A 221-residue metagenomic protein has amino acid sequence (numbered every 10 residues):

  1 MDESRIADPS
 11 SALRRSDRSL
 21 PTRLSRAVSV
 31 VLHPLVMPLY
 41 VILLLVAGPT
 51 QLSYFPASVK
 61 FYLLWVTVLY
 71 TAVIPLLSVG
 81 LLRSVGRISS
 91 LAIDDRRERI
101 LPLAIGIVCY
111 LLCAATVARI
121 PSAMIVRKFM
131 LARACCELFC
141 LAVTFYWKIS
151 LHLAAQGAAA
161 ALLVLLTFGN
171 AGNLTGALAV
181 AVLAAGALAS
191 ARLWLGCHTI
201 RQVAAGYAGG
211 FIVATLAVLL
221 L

Functional and structural regions predicted by a protein language model:
M1-S25: Short, Lys/Arg-rich, polar N-terminal cytosolic tail immediately upstream of the first transmembrane signal-anchor
V28-P49: The first (N-terminal) embedded transmembrane alpha-helix
L43-A47, V68-L81, L103-T116, V180 (+2 more regions): Hydrophobic core of alpha-helical transmembrane segments in multi-pass integral membrane proteins
P49-V59, R87-L91, R119-A123: Membrane-interface helix termini and inter-helical loops of multi-pass transporters
V59-V73, A132: Alpha-helical transmembrane segments
V79-I88, A114-V126: Transmembrane alpha-helix boundary signature
S89-I105: Juxtamembrane helix-capping/reentrant segments at transmembrane boundaries
I120-L221: Membrane-embedded catalytic cores of phosphoryl/pyrophosphoryl-handling enzymes
